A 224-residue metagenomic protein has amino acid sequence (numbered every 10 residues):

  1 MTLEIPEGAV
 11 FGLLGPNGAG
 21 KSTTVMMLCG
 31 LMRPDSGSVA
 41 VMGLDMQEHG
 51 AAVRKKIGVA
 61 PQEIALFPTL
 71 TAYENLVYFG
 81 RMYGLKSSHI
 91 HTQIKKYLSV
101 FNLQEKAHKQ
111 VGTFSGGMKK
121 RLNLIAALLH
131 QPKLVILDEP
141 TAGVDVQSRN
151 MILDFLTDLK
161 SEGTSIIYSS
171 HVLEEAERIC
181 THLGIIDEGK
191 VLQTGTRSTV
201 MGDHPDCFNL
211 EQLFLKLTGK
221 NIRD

Functional and structural regions predicted by a protein language model:
G37-E48, A52-V53: Conserved ABC transporter NBD signature motif
V77, R81, S88-K106: Conserved ABC ATPase "signature" region
Q131: Conserved catalytic motifs of ABC-family nucleotide-binding domains
V135-E139: Catalytic Walker B motif of ABC-type/P-loop ATPase nucleotide-binding domains
T194-G195: ABC ATPase "signature
